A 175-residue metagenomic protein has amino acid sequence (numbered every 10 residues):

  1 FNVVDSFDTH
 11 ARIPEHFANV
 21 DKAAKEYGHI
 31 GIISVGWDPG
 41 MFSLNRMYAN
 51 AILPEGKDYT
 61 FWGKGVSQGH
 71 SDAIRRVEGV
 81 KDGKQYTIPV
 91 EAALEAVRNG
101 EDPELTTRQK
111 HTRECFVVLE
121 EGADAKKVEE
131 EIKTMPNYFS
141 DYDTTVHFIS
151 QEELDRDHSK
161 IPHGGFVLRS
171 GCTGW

Functional and structural regions predicted by a protein language model:
F1-S6: Rossmann-fold NAD(P) dinucleotide-binding segment
F7-G31: Rossmann-fold NAD(P)-binding glycine/threonine-rich loop
H10-I13, V35-S43, G65-S67: Gly/Ser/Thr-rich loops at beta-strand to alpha-helix junctions that form or flank small-molecule/cofactor-binding
N19, M41-K57, D72-D82: Oxidoreductase and adenylate-handling cofactor-binding alpha/beta cores
A24-Y27, L53-E55, R108-R113: Acidic/polar active-site rim loop that often engages polyanionic ligands
K25-N50: Short alpha-helices
Y59-G63: Internal catalytic or translocation cores that form aromatic/hydrophobic pockets or channels for amphipathic metabolites
V66-W175: C-terminal substrate-binding/catalytic lobe of Rossmann-fold NAD(P)-dependent oxidoreductases
